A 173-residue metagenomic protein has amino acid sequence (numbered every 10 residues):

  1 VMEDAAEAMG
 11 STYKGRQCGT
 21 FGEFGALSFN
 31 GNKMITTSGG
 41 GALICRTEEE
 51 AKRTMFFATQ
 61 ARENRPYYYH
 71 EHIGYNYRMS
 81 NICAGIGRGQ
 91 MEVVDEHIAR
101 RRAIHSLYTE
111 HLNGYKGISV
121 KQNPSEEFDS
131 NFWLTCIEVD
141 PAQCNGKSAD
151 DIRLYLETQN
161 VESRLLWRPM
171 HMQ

Functional and structural regions predicted by a protein language model:
V1-E3, G25, S163: Hydrophobic faces of well-ordered beta-strands that scaffold small-molecule active sites in alpha/beta enzyme cores
V1-G15, T47: Catalytic PLP-binding core of fold-type I/II PLP enzymes
V1-M2, F29, G41, R101: Hydrophobic packing within well-folded, soluble alpha/beta domains
M9, C18, I35, Y75 (+1 more regions): Short clusters of hydrophobic/aromatic residues that line enzyme substrate/ligand-binding pockets
T12, E48-Q173: PLP-dependent aminotransferase class I/II
G15, G22-E23, G114: Active-site acidic short loop of glycosyltransferases
T20-A58, N81-A84: Active-site PLP attachment segment
